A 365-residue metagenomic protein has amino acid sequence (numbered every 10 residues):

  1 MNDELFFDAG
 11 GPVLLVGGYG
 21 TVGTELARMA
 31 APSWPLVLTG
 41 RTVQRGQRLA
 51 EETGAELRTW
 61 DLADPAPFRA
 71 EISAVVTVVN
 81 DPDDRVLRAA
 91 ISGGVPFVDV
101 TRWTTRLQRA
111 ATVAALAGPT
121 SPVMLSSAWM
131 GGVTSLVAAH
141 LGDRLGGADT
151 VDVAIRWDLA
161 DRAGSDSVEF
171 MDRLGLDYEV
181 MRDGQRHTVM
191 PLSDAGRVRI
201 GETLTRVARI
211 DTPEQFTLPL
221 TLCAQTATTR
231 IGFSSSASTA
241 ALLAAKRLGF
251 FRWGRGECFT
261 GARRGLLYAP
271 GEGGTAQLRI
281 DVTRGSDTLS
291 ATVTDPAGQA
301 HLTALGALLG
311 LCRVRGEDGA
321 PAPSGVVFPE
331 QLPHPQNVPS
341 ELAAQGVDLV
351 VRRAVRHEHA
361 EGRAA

Functional and structural regions predicted by a protein language model:
V13-A30: N-terminal Rossmann NAD(P)H-binding glycine-rich loop of SDR-like oxidoreductase domains
V16, D143-E272, A276-R284: Active-site-lining helix/loop region of Rossmann-like oxidoreductase modules
V37-L38, V98: Conserved beta-strand positions in the Rossmann-like core of class I SAM-dependent methyltransferases
T39-V43, D61-L62: N-terminal Rossmann-fold cofactor-binding loop
T59-S73, T77, D81-P82: Conserved Rossmann-fold cofactor-binding substructure of NAD(P)-dependent oxidoreductases
A89-L107: ADP-ribose/adenylate-binding Rossmann-like module
T101-S121: Rossmann-fold NAD(P)-binding glycine/threonine-rich loop
A245-A365: C-terminal active-site/capping subdomain that shapes the small-molecule cofactor and substrate pocket of enzyme
